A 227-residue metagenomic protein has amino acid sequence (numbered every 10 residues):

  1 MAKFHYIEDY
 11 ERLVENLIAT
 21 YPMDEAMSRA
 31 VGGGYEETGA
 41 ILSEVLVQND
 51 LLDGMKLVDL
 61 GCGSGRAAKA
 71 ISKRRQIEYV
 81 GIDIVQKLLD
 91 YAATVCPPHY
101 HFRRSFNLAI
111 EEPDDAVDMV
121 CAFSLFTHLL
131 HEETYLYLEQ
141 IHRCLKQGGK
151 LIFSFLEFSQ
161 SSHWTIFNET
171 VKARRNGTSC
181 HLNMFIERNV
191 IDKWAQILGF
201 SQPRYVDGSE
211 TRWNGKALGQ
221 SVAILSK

Functional and structural regions predicted by a protein language model:
M1-N49, S64-E111, L129-L136, I152-K227: Class I (Rossmann-like) S-adenosyl-L-methionine-dependent methyltransferase catalytic domain, capturing the SAM-binding
G54-G63: Conserved class I S-adenosyl-L-methionine
K56, E78, A116-D118: Structural signature of beta-strand start/N-cap positions in the alpha/beta core of ABC transporter nucleotide-binding
K56, G148-K150: Short glycine-centered segments of the SAM/dcSAM-binding site in methyltransferase folds
D59, D83, D118: Acidic active-site catalytic centers that drive phospho-/nucleotidyl reactions and related ester hydrolyses
I110-V120: A short acidic, Gly/Pro-enriched loop at the edge of an enzyme's catalytic core that lines a small-molecule cofactor
M119-E132: A short SAM/SAH-binding and catalytic strip from SAM-dependent methyltransferases
Y135-Q147: A short glycine-rich, Lys/Arg-flanked "PGG" loop and its adjoining helix->strand segment in the class I
